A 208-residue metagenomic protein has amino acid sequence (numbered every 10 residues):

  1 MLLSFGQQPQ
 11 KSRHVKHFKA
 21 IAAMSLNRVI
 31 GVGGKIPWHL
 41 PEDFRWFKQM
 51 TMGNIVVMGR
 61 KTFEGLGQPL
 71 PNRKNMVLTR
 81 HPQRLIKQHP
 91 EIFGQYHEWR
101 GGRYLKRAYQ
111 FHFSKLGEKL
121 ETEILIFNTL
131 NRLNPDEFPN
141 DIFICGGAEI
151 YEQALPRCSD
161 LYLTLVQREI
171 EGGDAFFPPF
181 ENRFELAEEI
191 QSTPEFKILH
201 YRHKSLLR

Functional and structural regions predicted by a protein language model:
L2-F5, R13-R208: Enzymes that bind and transform nitrogen-containing heteroaromatic metabolites
